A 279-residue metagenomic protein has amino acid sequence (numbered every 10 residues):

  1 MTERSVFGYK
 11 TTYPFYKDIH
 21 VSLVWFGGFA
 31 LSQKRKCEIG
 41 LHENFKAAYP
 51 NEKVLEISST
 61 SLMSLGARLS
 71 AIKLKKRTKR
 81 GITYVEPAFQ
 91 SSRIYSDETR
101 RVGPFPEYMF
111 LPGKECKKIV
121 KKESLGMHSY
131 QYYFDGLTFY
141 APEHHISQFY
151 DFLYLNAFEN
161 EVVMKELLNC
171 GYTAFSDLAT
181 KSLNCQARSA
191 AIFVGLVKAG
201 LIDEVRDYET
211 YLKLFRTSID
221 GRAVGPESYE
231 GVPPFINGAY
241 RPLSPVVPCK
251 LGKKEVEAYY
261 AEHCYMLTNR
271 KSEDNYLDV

Functional and structural regions predicted by a protein language model:
M1-S59: Short, extreme N-terminal leader segments that mark the start of a protein/domain
F7, Y49-V54, E98, N160-C170 (+1 more regions): A structural signal for the main folded, soluble domain(s) of proteins
S58-L65, F175-L178: Catalytic micro-motifs at enzyme active sites that drive phosphoryl/nucleotidyl and oxygen chemistry
S61-K75: Compact, well-ordered interaction domains used in eukaryotic information-processing assemblies
R68-S70, K79-E159: A contiguous catalytic/ligand-binding core that recognizes phosphate-bearing ligands
M127-T173, F193, I202-F215, I219 (+1 more regions): Long, contiguous internal "core" modules enriched in hydrophobic/ aromatic residues
T180-F193: Active-site nucleophilic cysteine motif
P234-K253, Y260: Acidic, low-complexity, intrinsically disordered interaction modules
